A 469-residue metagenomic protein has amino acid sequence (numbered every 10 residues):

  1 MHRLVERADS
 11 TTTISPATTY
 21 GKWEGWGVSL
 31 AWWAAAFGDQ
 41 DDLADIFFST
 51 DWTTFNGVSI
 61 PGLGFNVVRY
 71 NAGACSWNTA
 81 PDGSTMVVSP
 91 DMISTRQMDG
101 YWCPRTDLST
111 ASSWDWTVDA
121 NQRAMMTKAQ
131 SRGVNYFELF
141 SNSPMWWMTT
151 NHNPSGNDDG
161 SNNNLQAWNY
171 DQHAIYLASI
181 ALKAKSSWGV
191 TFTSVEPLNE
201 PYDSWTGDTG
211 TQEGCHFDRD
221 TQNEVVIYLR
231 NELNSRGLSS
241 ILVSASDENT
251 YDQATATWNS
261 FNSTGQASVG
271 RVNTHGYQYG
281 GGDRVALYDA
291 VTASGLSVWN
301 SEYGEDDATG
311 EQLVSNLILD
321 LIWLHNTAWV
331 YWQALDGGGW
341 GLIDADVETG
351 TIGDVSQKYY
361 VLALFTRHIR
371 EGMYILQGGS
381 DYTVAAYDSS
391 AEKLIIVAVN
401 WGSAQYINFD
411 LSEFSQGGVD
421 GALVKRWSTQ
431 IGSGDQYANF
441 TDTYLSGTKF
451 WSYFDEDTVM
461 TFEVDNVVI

Functional and structural regions predicted by a protein language model:
M1-R7, I469: Fungal secretory targeting signals
D9, I14-F192, I227: N-terminal catalytic cores of secreted or lumenal carbohydrate-active enzymes
K22-L30, N66-A72, S76-T79, Y136-F140 (+6 more regions): Structural recognition of the beta-strand scaffold that forms the well-ordered cores of secreted hydrolase catalytic
Q172-T191, P201-D306: Active-site neighborhood of glycoside hydrolase catalytic domains
G295-I369, M373-D381: Aromatic/acidic polysaccharide-binding cleft in carbohydrate-active enzymes
G378-D420, D457: Carbohydrate-binding surface patches
F414-D435: Solvent-exposed beta-hairpin/edge-strand motifs
T441-I469: C-terminal beta-strand-rich structural cap/linker in extracellular carbohydrate-active enzymes
